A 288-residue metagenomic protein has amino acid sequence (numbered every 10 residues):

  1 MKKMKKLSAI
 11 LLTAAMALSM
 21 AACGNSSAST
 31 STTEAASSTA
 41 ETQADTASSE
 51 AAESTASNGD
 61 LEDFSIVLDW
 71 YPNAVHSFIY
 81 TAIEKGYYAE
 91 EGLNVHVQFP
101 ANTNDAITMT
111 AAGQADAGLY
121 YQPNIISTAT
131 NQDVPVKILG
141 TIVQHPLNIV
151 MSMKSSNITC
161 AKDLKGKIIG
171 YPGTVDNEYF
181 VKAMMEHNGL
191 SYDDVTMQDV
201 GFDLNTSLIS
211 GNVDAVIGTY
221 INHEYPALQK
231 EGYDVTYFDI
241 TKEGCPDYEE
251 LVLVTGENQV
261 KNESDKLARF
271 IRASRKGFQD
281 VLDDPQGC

Functional and structural regions predicted by a protein language model:
M1-L11: Bacterial N-terminal signal peptides that target proteins for export
K6, M20-S49: Bacterial lipoprotein signal-peptidase II cleavage site
A9, I83, R275-F278: Residues within alpha-helical segments
T13, A17-M20: Bacterial Sec-type N-terminal signal peptides, specifically the leucine/valine-rich hydrophobic h-region
T33-E34, I169-G170, Q259, Q279-D280: Amphipathic alpha-helical interaction elements
E53-G201, T206-S210, D214-N222, F238-D239 (+1 more regions): Short, glycine-/small- and polar/acidic-enriched structural segments that line small-molecule recognition paths
P123, D203-T206, N212-C288: Pocket-lining segment of extracytoplasmic ligand-binding domains
